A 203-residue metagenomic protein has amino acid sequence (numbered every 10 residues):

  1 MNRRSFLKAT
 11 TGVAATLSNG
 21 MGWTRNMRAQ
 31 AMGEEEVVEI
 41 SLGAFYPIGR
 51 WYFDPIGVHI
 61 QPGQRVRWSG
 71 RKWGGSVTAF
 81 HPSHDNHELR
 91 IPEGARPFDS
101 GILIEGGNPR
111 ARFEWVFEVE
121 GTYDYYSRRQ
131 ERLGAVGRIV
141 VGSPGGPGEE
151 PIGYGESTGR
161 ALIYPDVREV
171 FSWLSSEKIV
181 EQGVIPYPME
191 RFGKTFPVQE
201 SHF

Functional and structural regions predicted by a protein language model:
N2, L7-F203: Extracytoplasmic copper-binding redox domains, predominantly the cupredoxin/blue-copper superfamily
